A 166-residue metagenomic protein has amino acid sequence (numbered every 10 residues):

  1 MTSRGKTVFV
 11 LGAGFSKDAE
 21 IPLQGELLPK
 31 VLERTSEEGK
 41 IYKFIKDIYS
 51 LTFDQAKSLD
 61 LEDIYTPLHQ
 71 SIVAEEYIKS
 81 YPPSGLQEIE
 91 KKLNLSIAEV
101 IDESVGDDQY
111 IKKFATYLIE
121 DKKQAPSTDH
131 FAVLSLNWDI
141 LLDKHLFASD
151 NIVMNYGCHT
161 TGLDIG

Functional and structural regions predicted by a protein language model:
M1-Y42: An N-terminal structural lobe/cap that precedes and organizes the functional/catalytic core across diverse proteins
T2-S3, A19, K46-G166: Active-site periphery "cap/insert" segments of enzyme catalytic domains
